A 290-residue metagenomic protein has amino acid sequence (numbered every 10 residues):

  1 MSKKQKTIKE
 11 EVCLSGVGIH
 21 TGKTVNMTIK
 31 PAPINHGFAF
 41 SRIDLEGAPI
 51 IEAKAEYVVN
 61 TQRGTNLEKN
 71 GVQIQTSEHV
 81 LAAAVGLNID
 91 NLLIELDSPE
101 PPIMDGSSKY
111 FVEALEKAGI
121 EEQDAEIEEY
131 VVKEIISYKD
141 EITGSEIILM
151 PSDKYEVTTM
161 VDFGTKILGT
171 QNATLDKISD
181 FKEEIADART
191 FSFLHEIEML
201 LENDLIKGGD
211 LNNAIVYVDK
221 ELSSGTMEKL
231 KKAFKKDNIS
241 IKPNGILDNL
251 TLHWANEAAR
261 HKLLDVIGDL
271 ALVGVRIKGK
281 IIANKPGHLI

Functional and structural regions predicted by a protein language model:
M1-I290: Short acidic-hydrophobic catalytic motif
